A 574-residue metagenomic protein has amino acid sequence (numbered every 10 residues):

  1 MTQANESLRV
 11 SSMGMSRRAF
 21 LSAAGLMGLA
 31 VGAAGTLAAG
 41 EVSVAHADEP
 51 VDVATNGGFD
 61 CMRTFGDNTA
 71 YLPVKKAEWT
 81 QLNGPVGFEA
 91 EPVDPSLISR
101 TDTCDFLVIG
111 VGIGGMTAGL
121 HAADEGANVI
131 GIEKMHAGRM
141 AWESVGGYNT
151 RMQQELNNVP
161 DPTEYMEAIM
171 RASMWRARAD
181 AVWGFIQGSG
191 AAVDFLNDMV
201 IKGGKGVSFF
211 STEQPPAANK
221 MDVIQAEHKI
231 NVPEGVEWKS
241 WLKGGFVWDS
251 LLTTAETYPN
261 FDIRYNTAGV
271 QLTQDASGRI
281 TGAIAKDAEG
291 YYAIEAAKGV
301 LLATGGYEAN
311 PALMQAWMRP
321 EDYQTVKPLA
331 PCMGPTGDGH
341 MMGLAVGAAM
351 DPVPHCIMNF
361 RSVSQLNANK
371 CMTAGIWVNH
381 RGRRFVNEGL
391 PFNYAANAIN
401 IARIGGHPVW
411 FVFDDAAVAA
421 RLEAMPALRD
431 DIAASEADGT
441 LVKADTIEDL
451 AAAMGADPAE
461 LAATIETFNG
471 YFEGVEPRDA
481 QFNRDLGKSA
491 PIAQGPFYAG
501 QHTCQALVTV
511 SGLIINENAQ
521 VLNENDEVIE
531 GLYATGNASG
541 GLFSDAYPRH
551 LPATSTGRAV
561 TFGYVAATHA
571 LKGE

Functional and structural regions predicted by a protein language model:
M1-A19, V42: N-terminal secretory signal peptides
M13-M15, G35-T101: C-terminal segment of N-terminal export signals and the immediately downstream linker at the start of the mature
G57-K75, Q187-Y291, P311-A312, I465 (+1 more regions): Conserved redox-cofactor binding core of oxidoreductases
D67-N68, Q271, E460-A546: A glycine-rich dinucleotide-binding beta-alpha-beta segment and adjacent secondary-structure elements that constitute
I98-G112: Beta1/beta-strand and adjacent pyrophosphate-binding region of the FAD-binding site in flavoprotein oxidoreductases
D124-W142: Glycine-rich FAD pyrophosphate-binding loop
D287, E295-R361, H550, T556-V565: Glycine-rich loop(s) and the adjacent beta-strand/alpha-helix scaffold that form part
H340-M342, V346-A456: An anion/pyrophosphate-binding glycine-rich loop and adjacent beta-alpha core in soluble alpha-beta enzymes
